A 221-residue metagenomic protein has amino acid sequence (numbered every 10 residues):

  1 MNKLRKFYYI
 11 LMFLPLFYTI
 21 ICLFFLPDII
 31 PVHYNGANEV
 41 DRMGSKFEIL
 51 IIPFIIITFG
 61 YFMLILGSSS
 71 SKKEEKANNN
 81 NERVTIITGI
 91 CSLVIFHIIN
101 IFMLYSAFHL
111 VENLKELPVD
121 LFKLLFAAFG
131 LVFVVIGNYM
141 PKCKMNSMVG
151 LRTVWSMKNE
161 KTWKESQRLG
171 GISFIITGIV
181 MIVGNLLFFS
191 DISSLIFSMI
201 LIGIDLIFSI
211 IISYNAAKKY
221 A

Functional and structural regions predicted by a protein language model:
M1-M12, R83-I87: Alpha-helical transmembrane segments and their helix-start/interface "positive-inside/aromatic belt" motifs in integral
L11, R42-T58, P118-I136: Alpha-helical transmembrane segments
I21-L50, V149-K158: Active-site and channel-lining beta-strand-loop segments that bind or position nucleotide-derived/phosphorylated
C22-L26, T58-K72, V135-G150, N215-A217: Membrane-water interface of transmembrane alpha-helices
I65-L114: Ordered, amphipathic secondary-structure segments that act as subunit-interaction surfaces in large macromolecular
A77-N81, T153-G170: Short membrane-interface loop/juxtamembrane segments of multi-pass integral membrane proteins
A128, S194-S209: Small-residue-rich transmembrane alpha-helices that serve as helix-helix interface/gating elements in multipass
I182-M199: Extracellular/periplasmic helix-loop-helix junctions in multi-pass membrane proteins
